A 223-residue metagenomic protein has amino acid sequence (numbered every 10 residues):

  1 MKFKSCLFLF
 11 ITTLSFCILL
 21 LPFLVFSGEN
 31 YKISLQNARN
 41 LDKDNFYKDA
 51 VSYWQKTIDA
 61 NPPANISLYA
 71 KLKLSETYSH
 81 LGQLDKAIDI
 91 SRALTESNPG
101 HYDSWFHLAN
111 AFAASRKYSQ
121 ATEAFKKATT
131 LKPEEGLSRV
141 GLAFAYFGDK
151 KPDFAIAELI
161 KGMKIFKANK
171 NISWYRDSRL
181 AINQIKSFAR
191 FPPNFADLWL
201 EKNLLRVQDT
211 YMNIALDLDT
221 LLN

Functional and structural regions predicted by a protein language model:
Y31, N65-L68, Y102-D103, G136-L137 (+1 more regions): Helix-start (N-cap) detector for alpha-helical repeat units in TPR-like alpha-solenoids, especially tetratricopeptide
K43-D44, H80, A114-S115, G148-D149 (+2 more regions): Register position in tetratricopeptide repeats
A60-P63, S97, L131, I165 (+1 more regions): Structural marker of alpha-solenoid helical repeat scaffolds
Y69-K73, H107, G141, Y175 (+1 more regions): Canonical tetratricopeptide repeat
I165-N223: Terminal, low-structured helical/coil segments at or just beyond the last alpha-helical repeat
